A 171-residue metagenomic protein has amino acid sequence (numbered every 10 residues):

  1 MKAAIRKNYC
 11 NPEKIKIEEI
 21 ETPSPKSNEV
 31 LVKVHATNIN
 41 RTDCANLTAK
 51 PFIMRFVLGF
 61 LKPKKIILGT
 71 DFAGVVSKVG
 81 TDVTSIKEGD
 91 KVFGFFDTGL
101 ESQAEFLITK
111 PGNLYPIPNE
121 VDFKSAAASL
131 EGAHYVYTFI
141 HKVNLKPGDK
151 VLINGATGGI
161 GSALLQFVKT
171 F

Functional and structural regions predicted by a protein language model:
C10-K16, R41-T42, V83-T84: Short N-terminal binding/cap micro-motifs at the start of the first secondary-structure element
E21-N38, F52-T98: Glycine-rich beta-strand-centered segment in the early N-terminal region that forms part of a ligand/cofactor-binding
C44-M54: Short Gly/aromatic-enriched secondary-structure transition segments
D97-P111: A structural motif shared across PLP-dependent enzymes of the aminotransferase-like
K124-A127: C-terminal boundary of histidine-terminating zinc-finger modules
L130-F171: Mid-domain Rossmann-like dinucleotide-binding core that forms the NAD(H)/NADP(H) cofactor-binding site
